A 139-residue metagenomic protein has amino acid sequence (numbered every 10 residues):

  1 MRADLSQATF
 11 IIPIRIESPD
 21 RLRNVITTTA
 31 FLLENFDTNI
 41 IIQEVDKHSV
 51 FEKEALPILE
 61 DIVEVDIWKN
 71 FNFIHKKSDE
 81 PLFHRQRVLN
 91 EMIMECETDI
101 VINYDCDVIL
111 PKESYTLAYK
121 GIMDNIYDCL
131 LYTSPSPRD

Functional and structural regions predicted by a protein language model:
M1-F31: N-proximal low-complexity "stem/linker" segments adjacent to membrane-targeting elements
R15-D20, K47-S49, D107-L110: Short acidic, S/G/P-rich loop/turn micro-motifs used as interaction or catalytic elements
T27-F31, R87, E91, L117-A118: Alpha-helical elements of Rossmann-like donor-binding domains used by nucleotide-donor carbohydrate transfer enzymes
F31-H75: Acidic donor-binding segment of Leloir-type glycosyltransferases
D79-E95: Glycine-rich, basic loop-to-helix element that forms the pyrophosphate-binding segment of sugar-nucleotide handling
D99-I109: Short beta-strand-to-loop acidic/aromatic patch adjacent to the donor-nucleotide binding site
Y115-C129: Conserved donor-nucleotide/metal-binding helix-loop-beta segment in metal-dependent transferases, i.e., the alpha-helix
Y132-D139: Conserved small/polar residues in nucleotide/adenosyl-binding loops
